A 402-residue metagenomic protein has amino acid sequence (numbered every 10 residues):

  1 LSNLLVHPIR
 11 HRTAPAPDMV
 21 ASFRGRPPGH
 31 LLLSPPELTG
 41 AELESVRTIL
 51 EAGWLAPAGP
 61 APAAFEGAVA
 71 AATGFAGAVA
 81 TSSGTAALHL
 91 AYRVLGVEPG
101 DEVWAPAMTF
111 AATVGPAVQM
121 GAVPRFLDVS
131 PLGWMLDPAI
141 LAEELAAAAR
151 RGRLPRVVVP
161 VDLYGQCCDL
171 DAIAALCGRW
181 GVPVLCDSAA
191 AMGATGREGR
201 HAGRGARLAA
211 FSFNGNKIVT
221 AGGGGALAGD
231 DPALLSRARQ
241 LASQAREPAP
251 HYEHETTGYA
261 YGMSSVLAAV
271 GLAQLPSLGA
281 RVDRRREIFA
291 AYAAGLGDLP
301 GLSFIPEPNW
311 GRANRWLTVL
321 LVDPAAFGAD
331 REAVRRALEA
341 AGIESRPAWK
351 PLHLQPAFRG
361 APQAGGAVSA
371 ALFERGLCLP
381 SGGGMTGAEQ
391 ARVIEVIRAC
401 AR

Functional and structural regions predicted by a protein language model:
L1-A56, P380: N-terminal "arm"/small-domain region of PLP-dependent enzymes with the aminotransferase-like
L4, A63-G67, F75-A76, A139 (+6 more regions): PLP-dependent aminotransferase class I/II
L55-E102, P116-Q119, F126-D128, R150: Phosphate-binding glycine-rich loop
V103-W104, A117, P124, V184 (+1 more regions): A short hydrophobic/small-residue beta-strand
M108-V114: Conserved coil-to-alpha-helix start sites within the AMP-binding
M120, R179-W180, A341: Helix C-cap/helix->beta junction micro-motif
V123-G133, R346: Short beta-strand->loop structural element characteristic of the AMP-binding/adenylate-forming
L132-A221, A228: Active-site phosphate-binding strand-loop segment of PLP-dependent enzymes
